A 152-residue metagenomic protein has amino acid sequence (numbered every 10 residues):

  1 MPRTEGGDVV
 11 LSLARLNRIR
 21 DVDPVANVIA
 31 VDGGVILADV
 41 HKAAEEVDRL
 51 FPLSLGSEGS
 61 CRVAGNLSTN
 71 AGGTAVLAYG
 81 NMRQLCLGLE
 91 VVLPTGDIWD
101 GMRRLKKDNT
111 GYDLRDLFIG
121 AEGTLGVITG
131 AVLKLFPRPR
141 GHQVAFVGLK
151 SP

Functional and structural regions predicted by a protein language model:
M1-L16, V31, F51-L53: Glycine-rich N-terminal segment of FAD-binding domains in flavoprotein oxidoreductases, spanning the beta-loop-helix
R18-V25, I29-P152: FAD-binding subdomain of flavoenzyme oxidoreductases
